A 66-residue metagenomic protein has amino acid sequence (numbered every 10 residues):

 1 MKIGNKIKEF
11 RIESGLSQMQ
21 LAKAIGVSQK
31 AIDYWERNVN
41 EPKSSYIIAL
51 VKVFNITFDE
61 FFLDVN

Functional and structural regions predicted by a protein language model:
K2-G4, M19, A31-D33: A short, structure-level motif marking secondary-structure boundaries and short turns
N5-Q20, A24, A49: Short basic helix-loop element that most often maps to the first helix and adjoining turn of HTH DNA-binding modules
E9, K30, Y34, K52 (+1 more regions): Short, charged recognition helix plus adjacent turn of helix-turn-helix-like nucleic-acid-binding domains
S14, L21, E36-V39, F62: Hydrophobic side chains within alpha-helical segments
Q18, P42-K43, F54, F62 (+1 more regions): Amphipathic alpha-helical interaction segments
G26, S45-E60: DNA major-groove recognition helix of helix-turn-helix/homeodomain DNA-binding modules
V27-P42: Recognition helix of helix-turn-helix/homeodomain-like DNA-binding domains that insert into the DNA major groove
